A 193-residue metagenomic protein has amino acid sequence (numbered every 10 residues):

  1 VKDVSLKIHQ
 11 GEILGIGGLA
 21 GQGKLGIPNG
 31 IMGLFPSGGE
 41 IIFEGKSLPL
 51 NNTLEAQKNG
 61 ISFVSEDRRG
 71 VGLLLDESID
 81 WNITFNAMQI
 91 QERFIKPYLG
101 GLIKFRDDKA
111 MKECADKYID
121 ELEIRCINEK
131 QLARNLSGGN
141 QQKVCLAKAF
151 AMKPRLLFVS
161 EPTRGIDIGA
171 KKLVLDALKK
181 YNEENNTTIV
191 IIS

Functional and structural regions predicted by a protein language model:
V1-S193: Glycine-rich phosphate-binding loops of nucleotide-dependent enzymes
